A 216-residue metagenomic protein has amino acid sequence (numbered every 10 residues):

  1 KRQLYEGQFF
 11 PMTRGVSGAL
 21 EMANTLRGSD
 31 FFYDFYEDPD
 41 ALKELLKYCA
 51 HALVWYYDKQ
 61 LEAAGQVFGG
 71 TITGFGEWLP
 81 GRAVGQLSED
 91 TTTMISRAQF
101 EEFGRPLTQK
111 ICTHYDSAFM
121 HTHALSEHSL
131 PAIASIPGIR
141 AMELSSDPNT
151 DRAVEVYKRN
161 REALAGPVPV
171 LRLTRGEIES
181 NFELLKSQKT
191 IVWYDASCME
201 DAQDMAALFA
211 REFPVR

Functional and structural regions predicted by a protein language model:
K1-R216: Active-site loop segments of alpha/beta catalytic cores
